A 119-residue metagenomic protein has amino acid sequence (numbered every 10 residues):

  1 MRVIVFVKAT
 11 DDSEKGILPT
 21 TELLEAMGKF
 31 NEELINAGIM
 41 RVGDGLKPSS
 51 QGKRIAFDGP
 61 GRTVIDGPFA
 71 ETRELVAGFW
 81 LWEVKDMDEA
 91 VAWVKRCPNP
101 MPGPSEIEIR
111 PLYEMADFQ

Functional and structural regions predicted by a protein language model:
M1-Q119: Conserved, structured core segments of small domains
